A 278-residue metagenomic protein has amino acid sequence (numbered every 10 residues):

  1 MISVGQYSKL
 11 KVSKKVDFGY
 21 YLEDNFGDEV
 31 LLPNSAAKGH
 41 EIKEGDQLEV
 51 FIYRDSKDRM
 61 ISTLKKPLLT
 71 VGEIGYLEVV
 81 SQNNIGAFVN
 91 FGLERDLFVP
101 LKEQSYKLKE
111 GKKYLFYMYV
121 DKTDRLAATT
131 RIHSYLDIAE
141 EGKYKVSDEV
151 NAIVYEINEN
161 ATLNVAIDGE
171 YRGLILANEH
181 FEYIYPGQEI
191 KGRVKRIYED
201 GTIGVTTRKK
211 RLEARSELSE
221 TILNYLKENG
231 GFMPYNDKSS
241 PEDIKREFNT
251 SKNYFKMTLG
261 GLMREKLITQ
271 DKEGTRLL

Functional and structural regions predicted by a protein language model:
M1-L278: Single-stranded RNA-binding regions, centering on S1/OB-family and related RNA-binding modules
